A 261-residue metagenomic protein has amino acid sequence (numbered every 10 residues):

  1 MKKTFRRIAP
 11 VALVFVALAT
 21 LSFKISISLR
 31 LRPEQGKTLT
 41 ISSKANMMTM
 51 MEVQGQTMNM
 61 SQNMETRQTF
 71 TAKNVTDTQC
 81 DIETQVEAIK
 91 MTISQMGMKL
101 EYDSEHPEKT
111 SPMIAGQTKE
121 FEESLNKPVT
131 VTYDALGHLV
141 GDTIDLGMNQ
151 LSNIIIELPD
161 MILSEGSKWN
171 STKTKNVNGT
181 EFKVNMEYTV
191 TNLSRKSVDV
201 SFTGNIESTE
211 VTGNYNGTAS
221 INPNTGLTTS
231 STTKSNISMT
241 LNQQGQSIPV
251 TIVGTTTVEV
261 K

Functional and structural regions predicted by a protein language model:
M1-K2, A19: Coiled-coil-like amphipathic alpha-helices with heptad-repeat character
K2-A12: Bacterial N-terminal signal peptides that target proteins for export
V11-T20: Bacterial N-terminal signal peptides
K24-K261: Signature of exported/secreted
